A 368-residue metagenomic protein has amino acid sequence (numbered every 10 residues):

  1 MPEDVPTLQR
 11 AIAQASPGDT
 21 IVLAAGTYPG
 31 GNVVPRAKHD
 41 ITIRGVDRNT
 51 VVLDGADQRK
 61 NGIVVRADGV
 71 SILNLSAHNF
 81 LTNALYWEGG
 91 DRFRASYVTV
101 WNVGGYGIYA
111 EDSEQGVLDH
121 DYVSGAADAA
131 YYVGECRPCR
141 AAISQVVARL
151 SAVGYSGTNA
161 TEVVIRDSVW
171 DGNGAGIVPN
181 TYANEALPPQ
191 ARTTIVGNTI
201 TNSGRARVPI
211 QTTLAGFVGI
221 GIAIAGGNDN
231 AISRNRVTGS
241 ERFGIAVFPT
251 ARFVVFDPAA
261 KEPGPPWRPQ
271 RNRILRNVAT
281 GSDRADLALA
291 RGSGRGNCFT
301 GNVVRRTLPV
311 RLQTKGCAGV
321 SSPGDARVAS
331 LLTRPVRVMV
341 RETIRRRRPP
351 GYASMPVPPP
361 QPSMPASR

Functional and structural regions predicted by a protein language model:
P2-P6, T20, A25, G31 (+1 more regions): Right-handed parallel beta-helix/beta-spiral solenoid domain characteristic of secreted/periplasmic
L8-A15, P29-A37, D54, V65 (+5 more regions): Short, T/G/N/S-enriched strand-turn elements that build extracellular solenoid repeat scaffolds
G30-V33, G55-N61, V65, L81-W87 (+10 more regions): Short glycine/acidic-rich loop motifs that flank beta-strands on beta-rich extracellular proteins
V46-N49, D68-N79, D91-G105, E114-A129 (+6 more regions): Right-handed parallel beta-helix
R59-N61, R137-P138, S293: Short coil/turn segments at the loop-to-beta-strand junctions that recur within blades of beta-propeller repeat folds
A183-P189, A206-F217, R252-W267: Intrinsically disordered, low-complexity Ser/Thr- and acidic-rich flexible linkers and loops, especially at boundaries
T238-V254, S293: Active/binding-pocket-proximal capping segment
F253, D257, G264-W267, V278-R368: Acidic, glycine- and Ser/Thr-rich low-complexity intrinsically disordered tracts in extracellular/secreted proteins
